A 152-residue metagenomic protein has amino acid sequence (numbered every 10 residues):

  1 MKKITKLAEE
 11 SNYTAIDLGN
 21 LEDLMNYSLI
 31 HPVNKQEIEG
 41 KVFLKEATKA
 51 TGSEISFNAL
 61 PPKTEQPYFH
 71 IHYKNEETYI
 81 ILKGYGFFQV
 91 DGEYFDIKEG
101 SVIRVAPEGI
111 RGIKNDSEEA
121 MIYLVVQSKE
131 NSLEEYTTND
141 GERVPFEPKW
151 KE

Functional and structural regions predicted by a protein language model:
M1-G52, T138-E152: A short, N-terminal "cap"/entry segment at the start of jelly-roll beta-barrel domains of the cupin/DSBH fold
E37-L44, S56-H72: Conserved short histidine dyad/triad with adjacent acidic residue
K49, K74, E118-E119: Short strand-connecting beta-turns/loops that link adjacent beta-strands
T51, Q89-E93: Short strand-coil-strand connectors
F57-P61, I71-Q89, V126-K129: Short, conserved beta-strand element in jelly-roll/cupin
Y68, F88-Q89, V105, R111-S117: Short beta-strand His + acidic residue motifs that chelate non-heme Fe in jelly-roll/DSBH and cupin folds
G92-P107: Short acidic-glycine-tyrosine-enriched beta hairpin
G112-E152: Double-stranded beta-helix
